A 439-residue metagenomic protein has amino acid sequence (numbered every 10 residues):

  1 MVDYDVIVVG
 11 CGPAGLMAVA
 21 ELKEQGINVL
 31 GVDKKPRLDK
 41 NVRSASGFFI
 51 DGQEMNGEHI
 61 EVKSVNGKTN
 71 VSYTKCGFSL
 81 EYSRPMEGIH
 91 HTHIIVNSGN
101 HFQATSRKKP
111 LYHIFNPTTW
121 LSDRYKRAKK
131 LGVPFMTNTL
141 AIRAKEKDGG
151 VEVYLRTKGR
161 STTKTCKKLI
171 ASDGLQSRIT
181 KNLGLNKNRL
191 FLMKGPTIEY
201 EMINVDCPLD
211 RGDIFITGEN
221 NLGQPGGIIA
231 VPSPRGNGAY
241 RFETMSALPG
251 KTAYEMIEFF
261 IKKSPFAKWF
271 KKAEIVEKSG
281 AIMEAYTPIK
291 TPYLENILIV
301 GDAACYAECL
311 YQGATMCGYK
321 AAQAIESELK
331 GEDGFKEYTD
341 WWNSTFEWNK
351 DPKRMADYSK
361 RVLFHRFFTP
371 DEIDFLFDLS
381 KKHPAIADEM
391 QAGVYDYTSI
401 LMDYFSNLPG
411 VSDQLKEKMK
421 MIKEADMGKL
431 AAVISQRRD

Functional and structural regions predicted by a protein language model:
M1-V6, E24-Q25, F270, L430-D439: Extreme N-terminal leader/targeting segments of oxidoreductases
V2-G31: N-terminal Rossmann-like FAD-binding beta1-loop-alpha1 element of flavoenzymes
G10, S172-D173, V300-G301: Short, well-ordered coil/turn residues at beta-beta hairpins and beta-strand->alpha-helix junctions within
E21, K34-H93: N-terminal FAD cofactor-binding segment of flavoenzymes
K35-K40, R127-A267, C305: Predominantly flavin-linked oxidoreductase catalytic cores and closely associated redox partners
S98-S122, E152, G195, R235-L248: Helix-loop-beta segment of a Rossmann-like dinucleotide-binding subdomain
A141-R143, A247-A324, E328-E332, K336-S344 (+1 more regions): FAD/FMN-dependent oxidoreductases across multiple families
E326-D439: C-terminal helical "tail/cap" subdomain of flavin- and related membrane-associated enzymes
